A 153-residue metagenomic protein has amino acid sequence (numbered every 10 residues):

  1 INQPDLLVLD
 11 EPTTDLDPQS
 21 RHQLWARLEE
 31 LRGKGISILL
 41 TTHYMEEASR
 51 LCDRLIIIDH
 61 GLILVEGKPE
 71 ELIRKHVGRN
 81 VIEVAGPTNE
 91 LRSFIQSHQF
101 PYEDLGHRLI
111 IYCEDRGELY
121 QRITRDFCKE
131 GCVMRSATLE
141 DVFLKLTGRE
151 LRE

Functional and structural regions predicted by a protein language model:
I1-D5: A short, proline-enriched helix->beta-strand linker immediately N-terminal to the Walker B motif in ABC-type P-loop
L7-E11: Catalytic Walker B motif of ABC-type/P-loop ATPase nucleotide-binding domains
T14-L16: ABC ATPase nucleotide-binding domain "signature" loop
P18-S20, H43: Helix N-cap at the start of a conserved alpha-helix in ABC-type nucleotide-binding domains
H22, I73, R92, Y120-Q121 (+1 more regions): Generic structural signal for individual residues within well-ordered alpha-helical segments across diverse proteins
W25-E114: ABC transporter nucleotide-binding domain
E114-E153: C-terminal coupling/interaction segments
